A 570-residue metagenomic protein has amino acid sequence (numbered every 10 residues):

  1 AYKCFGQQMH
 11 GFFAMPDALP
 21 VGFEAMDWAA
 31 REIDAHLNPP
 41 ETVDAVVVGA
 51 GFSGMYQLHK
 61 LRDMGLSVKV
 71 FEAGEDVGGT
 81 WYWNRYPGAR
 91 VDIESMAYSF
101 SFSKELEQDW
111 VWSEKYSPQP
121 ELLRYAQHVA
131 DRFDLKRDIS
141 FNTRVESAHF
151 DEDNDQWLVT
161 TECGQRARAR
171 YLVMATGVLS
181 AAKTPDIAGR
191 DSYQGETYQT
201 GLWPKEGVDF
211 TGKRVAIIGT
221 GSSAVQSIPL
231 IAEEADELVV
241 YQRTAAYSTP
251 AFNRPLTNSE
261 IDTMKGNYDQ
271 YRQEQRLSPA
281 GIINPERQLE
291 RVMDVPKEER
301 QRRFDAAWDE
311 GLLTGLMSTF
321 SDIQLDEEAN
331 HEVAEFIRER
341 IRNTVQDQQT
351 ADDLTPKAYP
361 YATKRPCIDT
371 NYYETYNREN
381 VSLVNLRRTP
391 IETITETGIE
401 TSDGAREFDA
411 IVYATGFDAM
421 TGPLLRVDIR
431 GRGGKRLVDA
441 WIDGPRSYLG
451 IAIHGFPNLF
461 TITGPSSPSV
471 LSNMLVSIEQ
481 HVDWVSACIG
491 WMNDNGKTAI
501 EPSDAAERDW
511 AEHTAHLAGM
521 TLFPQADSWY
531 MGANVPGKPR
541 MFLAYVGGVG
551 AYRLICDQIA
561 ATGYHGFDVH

Functional and structural regions predicted by a protein language model:
A1-P40: Domain-scale detector for complete catalytic domains at protein termini or as standalone homologs
L37-V43, Y198-G212: A short, basic/flexible loop-to-alpha-helix module at the beginning of a structural domain
P40-A45, A50, H59-R190, E206-G207 (+3 more regions): N-terminal FAD-binding dinucleotide-binding subdomain shared by FAD-dependent oxidases/monooxygenases
K213-I218: The substrate-binding groove and active-site-proximal loops of carbohydrate-active enzymes, especially glycoside
I228: Ligand/cofactor pocket segment of small-molecule handling proteins
